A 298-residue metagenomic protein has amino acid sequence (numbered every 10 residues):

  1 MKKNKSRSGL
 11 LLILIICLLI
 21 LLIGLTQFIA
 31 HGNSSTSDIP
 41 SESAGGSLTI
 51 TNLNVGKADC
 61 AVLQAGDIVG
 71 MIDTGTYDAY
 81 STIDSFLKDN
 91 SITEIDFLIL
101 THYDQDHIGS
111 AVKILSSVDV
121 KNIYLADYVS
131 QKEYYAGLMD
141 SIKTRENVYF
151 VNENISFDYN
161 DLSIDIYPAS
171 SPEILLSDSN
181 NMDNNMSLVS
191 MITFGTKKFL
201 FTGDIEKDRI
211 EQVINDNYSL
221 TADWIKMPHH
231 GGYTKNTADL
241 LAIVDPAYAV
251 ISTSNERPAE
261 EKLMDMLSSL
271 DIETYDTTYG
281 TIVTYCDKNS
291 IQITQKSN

Functional and structural regions predicted by a protein language model:
K2-N298: Non-globular, low-confidence helical/coil segments that flank catalytic cores
